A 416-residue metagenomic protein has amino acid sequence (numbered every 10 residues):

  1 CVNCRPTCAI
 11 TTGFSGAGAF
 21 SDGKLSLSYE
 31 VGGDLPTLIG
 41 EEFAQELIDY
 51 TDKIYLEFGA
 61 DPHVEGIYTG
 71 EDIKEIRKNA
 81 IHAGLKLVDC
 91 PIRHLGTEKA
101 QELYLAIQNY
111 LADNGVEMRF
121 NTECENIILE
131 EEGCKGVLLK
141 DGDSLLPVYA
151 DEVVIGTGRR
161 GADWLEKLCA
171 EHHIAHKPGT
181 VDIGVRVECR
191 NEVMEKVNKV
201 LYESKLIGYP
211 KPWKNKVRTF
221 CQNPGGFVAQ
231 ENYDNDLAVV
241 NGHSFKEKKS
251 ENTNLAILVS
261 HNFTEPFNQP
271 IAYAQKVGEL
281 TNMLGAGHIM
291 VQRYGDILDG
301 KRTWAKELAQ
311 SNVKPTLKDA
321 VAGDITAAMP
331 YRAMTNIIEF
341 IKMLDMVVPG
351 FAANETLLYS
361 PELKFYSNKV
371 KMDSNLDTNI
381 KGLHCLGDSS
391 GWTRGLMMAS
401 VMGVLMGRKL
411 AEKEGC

Functional and structural regions predicted by a protein language model:
C1-I39, E65-C416: Residues forming the flavin
I39, F43, Y50-F58: Conserved catalytic/binding loops enriched for acidic/polar residues
L47-D49, Q310: Charged, glycine/proline-rich intrinsically disordered loops and linkers
D61-P62: Compact, glycine/acidic-enriched structural inserts
